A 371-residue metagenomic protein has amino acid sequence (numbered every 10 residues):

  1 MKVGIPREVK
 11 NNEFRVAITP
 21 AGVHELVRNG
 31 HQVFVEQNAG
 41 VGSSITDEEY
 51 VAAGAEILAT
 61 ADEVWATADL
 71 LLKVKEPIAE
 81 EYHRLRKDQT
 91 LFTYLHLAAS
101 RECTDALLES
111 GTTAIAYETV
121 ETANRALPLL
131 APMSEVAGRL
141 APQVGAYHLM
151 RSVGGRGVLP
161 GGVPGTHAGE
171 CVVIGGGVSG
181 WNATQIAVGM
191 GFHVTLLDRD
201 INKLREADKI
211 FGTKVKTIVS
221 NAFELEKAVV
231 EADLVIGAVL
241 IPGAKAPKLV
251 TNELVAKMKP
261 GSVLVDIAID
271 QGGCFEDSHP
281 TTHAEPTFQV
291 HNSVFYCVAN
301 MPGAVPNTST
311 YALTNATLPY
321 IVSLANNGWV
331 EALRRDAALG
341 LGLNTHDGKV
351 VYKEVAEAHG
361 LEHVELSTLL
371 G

Functional and structural regions predicted by a protein language model:
K2, E8, P77-E170, V298-N300: Glycine/serine-rich phosphate-binding loop and adjoining beta1-alpha1 elements at the start of nucleotide-handling
K2-S110: An N-terminal-biased, well-structured beta-alpha scaffold segment characteristic of Rossmann-like dinucleotide-binding
P6-I45, G154-G237, T287: Glycine-rich phosphate/diphosphate-binding loop of Rossmann-like nucleotide-binding domains
D69, K75-E76, L95-H96, N221 (+3 more regions): Short glycine-/small-residue-rich Rossmann-like dinucleotide-binding loops
D69-L70, T90, E170, L234 (+1 more regions): Structural motif
E118-L159, I269, C274-G371: Adenosine-phosphate binding glycine-rich loop
K209-N292: Rossmann-like adenosine-cofactor binding region
